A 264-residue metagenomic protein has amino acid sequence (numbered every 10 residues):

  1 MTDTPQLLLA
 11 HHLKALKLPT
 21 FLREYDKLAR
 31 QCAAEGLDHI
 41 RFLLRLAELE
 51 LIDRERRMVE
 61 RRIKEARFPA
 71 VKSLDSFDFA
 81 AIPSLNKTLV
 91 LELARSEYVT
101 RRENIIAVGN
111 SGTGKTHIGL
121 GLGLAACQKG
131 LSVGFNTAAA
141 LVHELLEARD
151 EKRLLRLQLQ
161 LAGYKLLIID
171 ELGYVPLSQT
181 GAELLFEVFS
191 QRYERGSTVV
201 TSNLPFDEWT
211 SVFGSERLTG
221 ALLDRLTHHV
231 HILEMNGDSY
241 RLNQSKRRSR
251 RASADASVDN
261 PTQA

Functional and structural regions predicted by a protein language model:
M1-F21: Charged, compositionally biased N-terminal leader segments and the immediate start of the first structured element
P19-A70: Interdomain "pre-motor" coupling segment immediately N-terminal to P-loop NTPase/helicase cores
K72-A94: N-terminal pre-Walker A segment at the start of P-loop NTPase domains
F77, G119, T137: Conserved hydrophobic/aromatic pocket- or pore-lining residues that grip, position, or stack substrates in active sites
R102-I106, L122-A125, K129-L145: Conserved post-Walker A coupling segment in P-loop NTPases
R102-I118: Walker A/P-loop nucleotide-binding motif
S132, N136, A140-G163, L172-A264: Replace "adjacent to P-loop NTPase cores in ATP/GTP-dependent enzymes" with "adjacent to NTP-binding cores
